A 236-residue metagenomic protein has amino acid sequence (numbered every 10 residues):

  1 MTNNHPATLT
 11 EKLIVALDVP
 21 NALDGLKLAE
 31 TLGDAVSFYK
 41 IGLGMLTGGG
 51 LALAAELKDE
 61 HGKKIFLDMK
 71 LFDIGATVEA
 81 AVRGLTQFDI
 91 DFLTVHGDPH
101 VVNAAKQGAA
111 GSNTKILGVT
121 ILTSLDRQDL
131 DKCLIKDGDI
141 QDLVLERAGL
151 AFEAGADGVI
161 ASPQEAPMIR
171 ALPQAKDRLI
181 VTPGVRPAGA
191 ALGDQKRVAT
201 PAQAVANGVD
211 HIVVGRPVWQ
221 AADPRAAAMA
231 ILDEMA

Functional and structural regions predicted by a protein language model:
T2-T31, A35: N-terminal glycine-rich anion-binding loop in soluble enzyme alpha/beta folds
A7-L13, D73, T77-P167, L172-L179 (+1 more regions): Conserved anion-binding
V15, Y39, K70, L93 (+4 more regions): Conserved, mostly hydrophobic/aromatic
L28, A76-L85, I169, A190-D210 (+1 more regions): Catalytic cores of alpha/beta
D34, E60, F88, A154 (+1 more regions): Structural motif
F38-F92, P99: Metabolite-binding pocket within alpha/beta catalytic cores that recognizes anionic/polar moieties
N103-G108, V205, V218-A236: C-terminal helical cap(s) of enzyme catalytic domains, especially alpha/beta-barrels
